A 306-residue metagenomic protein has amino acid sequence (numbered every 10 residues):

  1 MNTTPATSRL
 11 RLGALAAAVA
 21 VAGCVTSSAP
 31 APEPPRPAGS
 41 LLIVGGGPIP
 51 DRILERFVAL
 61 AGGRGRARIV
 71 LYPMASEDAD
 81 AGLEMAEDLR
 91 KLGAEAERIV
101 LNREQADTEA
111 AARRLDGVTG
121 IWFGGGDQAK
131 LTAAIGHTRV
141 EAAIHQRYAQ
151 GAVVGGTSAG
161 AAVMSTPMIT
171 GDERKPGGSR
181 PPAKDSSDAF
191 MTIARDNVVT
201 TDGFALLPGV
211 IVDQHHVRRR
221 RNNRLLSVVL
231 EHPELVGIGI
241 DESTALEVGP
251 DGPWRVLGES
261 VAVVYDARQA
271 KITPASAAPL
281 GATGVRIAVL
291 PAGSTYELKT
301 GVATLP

Functional and structural regions predicted by a protein language model:
N2-A14: Bacterial N-terminal signal peptides that target proteins for export
A31-G65, S76-E84, D88-L92, M168-T170 (+1 more regions): C-terminal and late-domain segments of enzyme folds
R68-M74: Short internal beta-strands
S76-G117: Portal/gating segments that form or line small-molecule/metal binding sites
R114, H137-G151: Catalytic-core regions built around general acid/base machinery
G124-G125, R147-M168: Catalytic nucleophile loop
Q128-H137: Glycine/threonine-rich flexible loop motifs
